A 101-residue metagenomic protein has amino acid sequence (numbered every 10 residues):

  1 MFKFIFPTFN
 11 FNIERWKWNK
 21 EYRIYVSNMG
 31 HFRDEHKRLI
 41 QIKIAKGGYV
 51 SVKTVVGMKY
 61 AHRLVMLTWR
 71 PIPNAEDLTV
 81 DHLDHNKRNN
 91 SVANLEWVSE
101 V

Functional and structural regions predicted by a protein language model:
M1-V80, D84-V101: Conserved recognition-core residues within compact binding domains
